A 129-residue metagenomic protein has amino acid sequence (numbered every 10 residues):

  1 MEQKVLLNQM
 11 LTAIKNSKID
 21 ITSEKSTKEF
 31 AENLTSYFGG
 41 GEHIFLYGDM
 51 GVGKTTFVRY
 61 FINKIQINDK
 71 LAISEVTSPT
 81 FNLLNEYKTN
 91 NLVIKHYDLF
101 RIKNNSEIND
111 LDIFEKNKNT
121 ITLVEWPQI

Functional and structural regions predicted by a protein language model:
E2-K15, I65, A72-I129: Helix-rich effector regions associated with P-loop NTPase G domains
N8-N33: N-terminal pre-Walker A segment at the start of P-loop NTPase domains
T35-G41: Phosphate-binding P-loop
I44-L46: Hydrophobic anchor at the beta1->P-loop junction of P-loop NTPases
D49: P-loop (Walker A) phosphate-binding loop of NTP-binding proteins
K54: Conserved lysine of the Walker
